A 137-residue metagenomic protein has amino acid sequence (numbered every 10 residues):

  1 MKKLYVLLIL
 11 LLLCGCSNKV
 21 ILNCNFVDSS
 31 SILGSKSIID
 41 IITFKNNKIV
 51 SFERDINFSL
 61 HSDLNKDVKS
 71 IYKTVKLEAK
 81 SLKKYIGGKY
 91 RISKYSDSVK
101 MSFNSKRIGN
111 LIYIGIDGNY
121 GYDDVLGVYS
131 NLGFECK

Functional and structural regions predicted by a protein language model:
M1-L4: Positively charged n-region of N-terminal signal peptides that target proteins for export
V6-I9: Sec-dependent N-terminal signal peptides
L12-G15: C-terminal motif of bacterial Sec signal peptides marking the signal peptidase cleavage site
N18-K137: Subset-of-secretome marker
